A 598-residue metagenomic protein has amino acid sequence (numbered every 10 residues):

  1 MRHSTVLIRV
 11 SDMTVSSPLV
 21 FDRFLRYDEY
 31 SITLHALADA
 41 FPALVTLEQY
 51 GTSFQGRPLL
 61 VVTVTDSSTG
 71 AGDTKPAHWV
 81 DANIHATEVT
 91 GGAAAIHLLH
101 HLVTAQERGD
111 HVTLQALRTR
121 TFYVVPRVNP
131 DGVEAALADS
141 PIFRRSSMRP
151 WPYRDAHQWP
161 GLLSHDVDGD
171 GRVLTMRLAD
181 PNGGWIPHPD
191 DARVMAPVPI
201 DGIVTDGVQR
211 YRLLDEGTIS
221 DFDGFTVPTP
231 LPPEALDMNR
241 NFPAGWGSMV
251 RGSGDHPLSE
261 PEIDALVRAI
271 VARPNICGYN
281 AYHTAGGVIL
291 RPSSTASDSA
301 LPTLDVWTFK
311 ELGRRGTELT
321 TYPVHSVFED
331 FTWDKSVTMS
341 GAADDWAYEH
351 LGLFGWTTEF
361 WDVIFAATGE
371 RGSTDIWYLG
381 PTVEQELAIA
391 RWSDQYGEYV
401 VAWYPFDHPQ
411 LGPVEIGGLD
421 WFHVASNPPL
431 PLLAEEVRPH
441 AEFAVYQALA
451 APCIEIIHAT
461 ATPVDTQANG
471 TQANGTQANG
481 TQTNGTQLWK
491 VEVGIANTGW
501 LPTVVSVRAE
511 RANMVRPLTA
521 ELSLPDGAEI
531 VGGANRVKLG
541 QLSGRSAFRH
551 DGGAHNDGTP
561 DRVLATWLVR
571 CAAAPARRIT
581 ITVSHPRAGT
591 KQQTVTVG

Functional and structural regions predicted by a protein language model:
M13-L60, L433: Short glycine- and acidic-rich boundary segments immediately preceding or forming the N-terminal edge of structured
E29, T46, P58-L59, Y123-V125 (+9 more regions): Metallocarboxypeptidase
G91-A138: Short helix-loop-beta-strand segments that form the rim/entrance of peptidase-like active sites
D166, D170: Acidic carboxylate motifs that coordinate Ca2+ or other divalent cations, activating on Asp/Glu
Q487-V491: Structural beta-strand segments of beta-rich domains
I495-E510: Short amphipathic, basic-aromatic surface patches that mediate peripheral association with negatively charged
R508-G527: Extended low-complexity, serine/threonine- and proline-enriched intrinsically disordered segments
H555-T594: Low-complexity, intrinsically disordered segments enriched in Ser/Thr together with acidic residues
